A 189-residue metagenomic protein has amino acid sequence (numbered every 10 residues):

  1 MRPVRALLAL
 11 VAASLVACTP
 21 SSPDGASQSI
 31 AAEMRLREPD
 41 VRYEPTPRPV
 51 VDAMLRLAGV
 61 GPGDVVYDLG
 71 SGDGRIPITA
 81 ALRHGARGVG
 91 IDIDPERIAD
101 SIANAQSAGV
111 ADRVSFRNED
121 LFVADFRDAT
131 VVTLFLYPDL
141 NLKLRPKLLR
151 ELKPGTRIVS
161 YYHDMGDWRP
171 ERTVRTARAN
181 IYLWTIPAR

Functional and structural regions predicted by a protein language model:
M1-L8: Bacterial N-terminal signal peptides that target proteins for export
C18-D64: S-adenosyl-L-methionine
G63-G72: Conserved class I S-adenosyl-L-methionine
G74-I78: Glycine-rich SAM-binding Motif I of class I
R87-D92: Conserved SAM-binding motif I beta-strand of class I
I98-D128: S-adenosyl-L-methionine
R127-K143: A short SAM/SAH-binding and catalytic strip from SAM-dependent methyltransferases
D139-R189: C-terminal substrate-binding/active-site "lid" region of AdoMet-derived donor-dependent transferases
